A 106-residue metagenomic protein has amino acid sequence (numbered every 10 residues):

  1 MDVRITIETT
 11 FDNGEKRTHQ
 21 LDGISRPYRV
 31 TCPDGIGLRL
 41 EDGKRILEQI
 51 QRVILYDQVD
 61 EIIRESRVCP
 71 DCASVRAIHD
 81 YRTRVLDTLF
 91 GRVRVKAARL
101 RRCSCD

Functional and structural regions predicted by a protein language model:
M1-S104: Short, conserved DNA-binding cores of transcription-related domains
